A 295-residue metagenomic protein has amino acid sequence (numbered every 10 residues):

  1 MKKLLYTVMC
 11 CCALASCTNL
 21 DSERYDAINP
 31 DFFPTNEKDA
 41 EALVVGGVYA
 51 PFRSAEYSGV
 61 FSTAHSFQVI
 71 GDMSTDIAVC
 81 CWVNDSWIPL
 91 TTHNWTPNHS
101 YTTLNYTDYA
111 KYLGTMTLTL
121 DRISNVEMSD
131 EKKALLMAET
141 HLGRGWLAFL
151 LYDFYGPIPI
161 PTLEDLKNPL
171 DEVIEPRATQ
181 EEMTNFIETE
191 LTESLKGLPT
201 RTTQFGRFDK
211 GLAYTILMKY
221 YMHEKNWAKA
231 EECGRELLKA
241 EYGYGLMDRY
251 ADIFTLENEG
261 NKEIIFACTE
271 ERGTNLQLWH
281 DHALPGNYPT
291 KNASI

Functional and structural regions predicted by a protein language model:
M1-D26: Bacterial Sec-dependent N-terminal signal peptides
C17-G71: Acidic, glycine-rich segments characteristic of secretory precursors and extracytoplasmic regions
E41, Y49-R53, C80-Y155, A178-E182 (+2 more regions): Conserved, well-structured interaction surfaces
V44, R53-S58, S74-A78, V83-T107 (+2 more regions): Elongated scaffold/linker segments in the mid-to-C-terminal portions of large proteins
H141, Y214-Y221, C233: TPR/Sel1-like alpha-solenoid repeat signature
P157-E181: Short coil/linker segments at helix-helix boundaries
